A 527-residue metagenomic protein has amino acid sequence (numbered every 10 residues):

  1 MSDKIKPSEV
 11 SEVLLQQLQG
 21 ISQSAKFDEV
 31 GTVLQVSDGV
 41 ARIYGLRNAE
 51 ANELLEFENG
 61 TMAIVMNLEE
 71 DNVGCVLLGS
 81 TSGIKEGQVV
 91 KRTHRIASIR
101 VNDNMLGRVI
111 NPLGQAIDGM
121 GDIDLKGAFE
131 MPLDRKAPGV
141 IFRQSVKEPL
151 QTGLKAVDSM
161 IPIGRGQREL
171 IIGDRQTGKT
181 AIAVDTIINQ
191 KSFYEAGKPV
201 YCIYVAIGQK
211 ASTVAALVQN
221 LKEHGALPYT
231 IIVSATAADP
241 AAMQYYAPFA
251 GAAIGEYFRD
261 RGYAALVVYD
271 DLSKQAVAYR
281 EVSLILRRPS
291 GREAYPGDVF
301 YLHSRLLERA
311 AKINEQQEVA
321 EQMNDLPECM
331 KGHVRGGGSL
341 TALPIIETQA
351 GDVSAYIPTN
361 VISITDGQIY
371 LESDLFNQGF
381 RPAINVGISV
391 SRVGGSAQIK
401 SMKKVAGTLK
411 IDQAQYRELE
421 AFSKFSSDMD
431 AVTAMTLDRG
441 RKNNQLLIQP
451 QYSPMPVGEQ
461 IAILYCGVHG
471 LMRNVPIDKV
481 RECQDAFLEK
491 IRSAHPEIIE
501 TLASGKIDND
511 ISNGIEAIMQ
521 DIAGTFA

Functional and structural regions predicted by a protein language model:
S2-Q17, Q23-K26, T32-L150: Acidic-enriched and Gly/Ser
V13-S24, T152-V157, G251, L306 (+1 more regions): Phosphate-interacting basic helix/loop segments used at nucleotide- and nucleic-acid interfaces
Q88-V90, A97, V101-N104, I117-R168 (+4 more regions): P-loop NTPase nucleotide-binding/switch module
G164-L217, D271: Walker A/P-loop NTP-binding active-site region of P-loop NTPases, recognizing the glycine-rich GxxxxGKT/S
P199-Y201, P228-I231, G262-L266, G337-A342: Loop/turn-to-beta-strand initiation segments
V200, K210-I254, L284-P296, H303-E308 (+1 more regions): Nucleotide-state-sensitive switch-loop elements of NTP-binding domains
M243-Y279, K331-G332: Phosphate-binding/switch loop-helix module in NTP-utilizing enzymes
K274, E281-A527: Conserved catalytic/coupling modules of large nucleotide/cofactor-utilizing molecular machines
